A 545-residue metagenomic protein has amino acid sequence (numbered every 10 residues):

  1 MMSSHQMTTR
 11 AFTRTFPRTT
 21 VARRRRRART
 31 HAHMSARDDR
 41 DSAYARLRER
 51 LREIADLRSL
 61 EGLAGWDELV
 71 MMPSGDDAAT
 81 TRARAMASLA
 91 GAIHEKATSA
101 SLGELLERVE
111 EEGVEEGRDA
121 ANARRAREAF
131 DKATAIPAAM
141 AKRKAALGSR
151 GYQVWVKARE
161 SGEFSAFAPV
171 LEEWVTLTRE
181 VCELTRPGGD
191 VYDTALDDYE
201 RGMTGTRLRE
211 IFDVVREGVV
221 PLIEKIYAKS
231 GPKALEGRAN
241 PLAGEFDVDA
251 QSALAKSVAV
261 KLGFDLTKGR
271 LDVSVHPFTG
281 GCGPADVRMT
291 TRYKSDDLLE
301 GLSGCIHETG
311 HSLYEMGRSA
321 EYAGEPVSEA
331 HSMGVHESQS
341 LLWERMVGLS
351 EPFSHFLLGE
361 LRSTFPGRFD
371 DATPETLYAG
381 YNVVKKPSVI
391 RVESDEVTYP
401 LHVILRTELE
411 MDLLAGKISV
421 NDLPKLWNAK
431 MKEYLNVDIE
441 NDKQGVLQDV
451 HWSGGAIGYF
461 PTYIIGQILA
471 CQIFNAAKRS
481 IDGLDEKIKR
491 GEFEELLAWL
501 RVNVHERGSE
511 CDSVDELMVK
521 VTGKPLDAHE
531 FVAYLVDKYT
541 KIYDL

Functional and structural regions predicted by a protein language model:
M1-A22: N-terminal chloroplast transit peptides
S35-M203, C511, H529, V536-L545: A well-structured
R37, A43, S59, S74-D77 (+3 more regions): C-terminal, non-catalytic "cap/extension" segments appended to globular domains
L47, R186, Y293, E300-A320 (+1 more regions): Active-site recognition of the HExxH zinc-binding catalytic motif
T81, R143, V170-E173, I211 (+13 more regions): Secondary-structure capping and boundary motifs in well-ordered enzyme cores
K144-E300: Contiguous, non-catalytic segments that form substrate-binding/exosite surfaces or channel walls
F212, R216-V219, V248-A253, V258-D272 (+3 more regions): All-alpha helical catalytic cores of prenyl diphosphate-utilizing isoprenoid enzymes
E329-D370: Post-HExxH zinc-binding segment in Zn-dependent metallohydrolases
